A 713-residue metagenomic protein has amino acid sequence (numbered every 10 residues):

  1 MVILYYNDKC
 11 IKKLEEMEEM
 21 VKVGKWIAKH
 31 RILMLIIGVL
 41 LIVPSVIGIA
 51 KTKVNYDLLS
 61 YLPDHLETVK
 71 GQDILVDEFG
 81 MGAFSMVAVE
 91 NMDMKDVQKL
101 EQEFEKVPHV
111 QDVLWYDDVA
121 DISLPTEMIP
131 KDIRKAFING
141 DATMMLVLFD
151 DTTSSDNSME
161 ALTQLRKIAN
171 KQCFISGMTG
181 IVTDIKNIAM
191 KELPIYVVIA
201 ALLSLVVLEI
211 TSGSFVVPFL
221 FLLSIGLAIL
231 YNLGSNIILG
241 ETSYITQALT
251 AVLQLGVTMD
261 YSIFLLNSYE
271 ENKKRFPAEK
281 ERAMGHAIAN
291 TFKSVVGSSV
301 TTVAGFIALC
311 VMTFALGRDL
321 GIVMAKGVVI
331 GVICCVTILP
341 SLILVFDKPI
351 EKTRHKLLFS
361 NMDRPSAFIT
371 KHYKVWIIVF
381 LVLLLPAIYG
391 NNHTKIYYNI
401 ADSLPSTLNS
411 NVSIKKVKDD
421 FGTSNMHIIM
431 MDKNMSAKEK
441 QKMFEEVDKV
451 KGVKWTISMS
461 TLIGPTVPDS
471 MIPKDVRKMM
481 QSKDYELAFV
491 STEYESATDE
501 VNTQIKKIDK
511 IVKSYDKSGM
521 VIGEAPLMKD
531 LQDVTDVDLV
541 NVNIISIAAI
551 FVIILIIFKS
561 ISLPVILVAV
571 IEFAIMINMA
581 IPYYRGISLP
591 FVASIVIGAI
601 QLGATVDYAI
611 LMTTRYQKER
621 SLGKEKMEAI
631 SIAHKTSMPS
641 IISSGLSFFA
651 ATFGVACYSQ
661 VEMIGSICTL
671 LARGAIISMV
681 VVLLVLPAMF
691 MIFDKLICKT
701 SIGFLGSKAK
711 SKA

Functional and structural regions predicted by a protein language model:
M1-V54, S60, T153-Y398, K513-A713: Membrane-embedded transmembrane helical bundles of large multi-pass transporters/channels
D64-A83, V89-T179, K395-Y397, A401-L563 (+1 more regions): Structured non-transmembrane domains adjacent to transmembrane bundles in polytopic membrane proteins
